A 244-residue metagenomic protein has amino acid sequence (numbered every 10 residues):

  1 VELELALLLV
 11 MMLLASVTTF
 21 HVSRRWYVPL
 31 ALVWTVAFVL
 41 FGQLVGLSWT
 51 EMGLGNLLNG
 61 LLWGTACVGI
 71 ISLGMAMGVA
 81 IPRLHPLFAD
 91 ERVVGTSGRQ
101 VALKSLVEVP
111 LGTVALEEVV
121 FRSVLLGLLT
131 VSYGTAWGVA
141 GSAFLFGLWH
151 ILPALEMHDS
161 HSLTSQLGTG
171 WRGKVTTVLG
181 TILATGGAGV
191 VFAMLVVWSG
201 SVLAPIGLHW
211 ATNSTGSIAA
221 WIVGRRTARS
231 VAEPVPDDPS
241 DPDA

Functional and structural regions predicted by a protein language model:
V1-L54, N59-C67, G95-T96, K104: Alpha-helical transmembrane segments in multi-pass membrane proteins
E2-T19, M52, R83-F88, G127-G134 (+1 more regions): Hydrophobic alpha-helical transmembrane segments
A15-T19, F38-G46, M75-V79, H150 (+2 more regions): Structural signal for membrane-spanning alpha-helices in multi-pass inner-membrane proteins, emphasizing helix cores
S48, L84, F88, V223-T227: Cytoplasmic membrane-interface segments at the C-terminal ends of transmembrane helices
A66-A89, K104-V114: C-terminal halves and exits of single transmembrane alpha-helices
F88-V101: Alpha-helical multi-pass membrane helix bundles of inner-membrane/thylakoid proteins, especially permease cores
Q100-A244: Transmembrane helix-loop-helix hairpins at the membrane interface of multi-pass integral membrane proteins
